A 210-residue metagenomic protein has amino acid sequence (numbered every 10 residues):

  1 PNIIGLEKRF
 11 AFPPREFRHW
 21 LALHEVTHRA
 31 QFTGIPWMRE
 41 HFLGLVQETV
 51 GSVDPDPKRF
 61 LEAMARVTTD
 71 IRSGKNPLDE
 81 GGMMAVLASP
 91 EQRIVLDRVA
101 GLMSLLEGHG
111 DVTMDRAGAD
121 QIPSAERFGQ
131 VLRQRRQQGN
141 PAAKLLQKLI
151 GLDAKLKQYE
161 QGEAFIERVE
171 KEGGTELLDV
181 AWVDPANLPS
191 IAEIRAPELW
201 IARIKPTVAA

Functional and structural regions predicted by a protein language model:
P1, P13, G34, D120 (+1 more regions): General structural signal for secondary-structure boundaries
N2-I4, H28, P36-W37: Short acidic/polar capping segments at secondary-structure boundaries
N2-L23: Short pre-active-site segment immediately N-terminal to the catalytic Zn-binding motif
I4-L6, R39, N187-P189: Flexible loop/turn segments at secondary-structure boundaries
F17, F42, V46, F60-T68 (+6 more regions): Generic structural signal of hydrophobic/aromatic residues within well-ordered alpha-helices of folded domains
R18-T33, I166: Active-site recognition of the HExxH zinc-binding catalytic motif
Q31-A85, P90, I94-I122: Post-HExxH zinc-binding segment in Zn-dependent metallohydrolases
A85-A210: Pan-zinc metallopeptidase signature
